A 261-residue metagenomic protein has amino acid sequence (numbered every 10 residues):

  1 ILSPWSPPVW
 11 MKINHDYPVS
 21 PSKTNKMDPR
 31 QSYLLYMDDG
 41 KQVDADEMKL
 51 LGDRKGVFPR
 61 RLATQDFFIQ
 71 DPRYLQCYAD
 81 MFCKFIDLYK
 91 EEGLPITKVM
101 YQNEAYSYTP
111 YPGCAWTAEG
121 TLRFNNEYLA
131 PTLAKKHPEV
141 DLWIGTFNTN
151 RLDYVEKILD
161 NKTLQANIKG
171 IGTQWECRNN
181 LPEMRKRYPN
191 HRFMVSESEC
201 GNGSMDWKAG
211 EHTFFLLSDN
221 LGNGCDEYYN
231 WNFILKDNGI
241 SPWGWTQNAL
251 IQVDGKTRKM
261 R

Functional and structural regions predicted by a protein language model:
I1-E156: Substrate-binding cleft and catalytic face of glycoside hydrolase catalytic domains, especially the flexible beta-alpha
S3-P7, Y101-A105, G145-N148, T173-C177 (+2 more regions): Active-site-proximal beta-strand/loop segments in catalytic clefts of secreted hydrolases
M11, Q165, I251-D254: Generic, ordered loop/turn and secondary-structure boundary motif
P18-S20, D160-T163, E211-H212, T246-A249: Short, hinge-like loop/turn segments at secondary-structure boundaries
L75, D87, E92, P112-L217 (+1 more regions): Noncatalytic carbohydrate-binding groove/subsite architecture in carbohydrate-active enzymes
T97, K169, D226: Short acidic/polar active-site loop segments enriched in Thr and Asp
N103, V195-R261: Aromatic/acidic polysaccharide-binding cleft in carbohydrate-active enzymes
T109, L181, N238: Glycine/Thr-rich phosphate-binding loops of Rossmann-like dinucleotide-binding domains
